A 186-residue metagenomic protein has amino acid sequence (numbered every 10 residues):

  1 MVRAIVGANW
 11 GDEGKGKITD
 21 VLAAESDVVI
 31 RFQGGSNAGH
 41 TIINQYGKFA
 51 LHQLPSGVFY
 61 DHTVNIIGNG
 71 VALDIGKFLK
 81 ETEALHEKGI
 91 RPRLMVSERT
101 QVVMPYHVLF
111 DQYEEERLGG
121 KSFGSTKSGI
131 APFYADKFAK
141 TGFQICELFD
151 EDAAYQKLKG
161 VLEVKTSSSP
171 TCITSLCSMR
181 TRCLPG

Functional and structural regions predicted by a protein language model:
M1-G186: Non-transmembrane, aqueous-exposed alpha-helical and coiled segments at domain scale
